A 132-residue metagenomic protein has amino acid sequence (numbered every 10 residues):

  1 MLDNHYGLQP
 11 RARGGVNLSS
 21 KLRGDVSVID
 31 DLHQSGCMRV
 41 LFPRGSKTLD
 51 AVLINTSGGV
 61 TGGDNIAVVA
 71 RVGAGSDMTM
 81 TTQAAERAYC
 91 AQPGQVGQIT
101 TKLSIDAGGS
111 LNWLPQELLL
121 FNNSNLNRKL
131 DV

Functional and structural regions predicted by a protein language model:
M1-I99, A107: Terminal catalytic/cofactor-binding subdomain
G94-V132: Internal, conserved structured core segments that host functional sites
